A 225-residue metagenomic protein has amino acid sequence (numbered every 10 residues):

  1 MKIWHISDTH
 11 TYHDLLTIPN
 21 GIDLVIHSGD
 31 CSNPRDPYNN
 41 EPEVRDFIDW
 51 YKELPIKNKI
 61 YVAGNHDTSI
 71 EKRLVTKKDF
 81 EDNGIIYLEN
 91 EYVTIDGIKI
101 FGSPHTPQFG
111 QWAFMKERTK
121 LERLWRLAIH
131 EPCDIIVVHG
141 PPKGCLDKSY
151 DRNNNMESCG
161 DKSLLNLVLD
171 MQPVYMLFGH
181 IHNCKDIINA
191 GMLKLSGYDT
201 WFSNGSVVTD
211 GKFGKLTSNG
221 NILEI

Functional and structural regions predicted by a protein language model:
M1-H13, S218, E224-I225: Acidic, histidine-bearing metal-coordination/catalytic regions of metal-dependent phosphoesterases
H5-S7, V25-D30, K59-N65, Y87-N90 (+4 more regions): Active-site neighborhood of phospho(di)ester-bond hydrolases with catalytic His/Asp-centered motifs
I6-I95: Core catalytic region of metal-dependent phosphoesterases/phosphodiesterases, especially metallo-beta-lactamase-like
L15-L16, D36-Y38, E71-R73, K99 (+6 more regions): Short glycine-/acidic-enriched loop or helix-start segments at secondary-structure transitions that form or flank
I18-N20, Y51-I56, D79-D82, I129-E131 (+2 more regions): Short, conserved loop/helix-junction motifs that constitute active-site signature segments in enzyme catalytic cores
S32, D36-V44, P132-Q172: Active-site-proximal segments of metal-dependent phosphoesterases and phosphodiesterases across multiple
Y92-D96, N166-M171, Y175, H182-I225: Binuclear metal-dependent phosphoesterase catalytic core
I98-I135, N153-N166: Binuclear metal-dependent hydrolase catalytic cores centered on His/Asp/Glu-rich metal-binding motifs
